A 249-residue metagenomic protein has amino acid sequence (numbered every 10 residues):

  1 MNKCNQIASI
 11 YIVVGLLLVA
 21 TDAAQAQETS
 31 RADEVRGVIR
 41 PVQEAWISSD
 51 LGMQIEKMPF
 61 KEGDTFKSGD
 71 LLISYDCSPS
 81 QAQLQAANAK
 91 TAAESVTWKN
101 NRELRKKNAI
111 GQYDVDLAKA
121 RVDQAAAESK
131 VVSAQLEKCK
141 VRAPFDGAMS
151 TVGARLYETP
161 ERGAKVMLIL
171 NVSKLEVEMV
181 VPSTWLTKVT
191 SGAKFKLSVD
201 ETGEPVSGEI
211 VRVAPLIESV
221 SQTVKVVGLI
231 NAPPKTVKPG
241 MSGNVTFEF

Functional and structural regions predicted by a protein language model:
N2-I12: Bacterial N-terminal signal peptides that target proteins for export
L18-G52, V211-R212, V224, G243 (+1 more regions): N-terminal beta-strand block that forms a small beta-sandwich/beta-barrel module immediately after a flexible targeting
T29-E34, R142-A143, S198-S207: Short coil-to-beta-strand transition motifs
V38, G52, E56-P59, T65-L71 (+4 more regions): Surface-exposed patches in structured soluble domains
L71, C77-S78, V115, K165 (+4 more regions): Short, surface-exposed secondary-structure boundary micro-motifs
P79-A134, V152, V177, S221: Alpha-helical coiled-coil segments
S150-V152, P205-F249: Structural microfeature recognizing short secondary-structure transition sites
V172, S191-S207, K235: Low-complexity, intrinsically disordered, polar/proline/glycine/glutamine-rich protein-protein interaction regions
